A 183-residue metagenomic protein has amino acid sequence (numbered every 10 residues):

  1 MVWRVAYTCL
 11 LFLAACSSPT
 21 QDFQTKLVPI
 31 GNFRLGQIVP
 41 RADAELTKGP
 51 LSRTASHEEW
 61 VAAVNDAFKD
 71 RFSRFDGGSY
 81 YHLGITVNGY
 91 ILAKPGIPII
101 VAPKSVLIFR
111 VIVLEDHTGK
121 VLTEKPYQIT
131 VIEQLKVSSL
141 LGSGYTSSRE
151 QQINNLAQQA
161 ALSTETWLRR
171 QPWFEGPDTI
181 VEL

Functional and structural regions predicted by a protein language model:
M1-S17: Sec-dependent bacterial lipoprotein signal peptides
C16-A62, W173-L183: A structural "domain/chain start" motif
S17, L140-L183: C-terminal/domain-edge helix-coil "capping" segments
P50-E59, I97-I99, G142-Q151: Second-shell loop/turn segments in exported
R53-G78: N-terminal, post-signal-peptide region of Sec/Tat-exported proteins
N65, Y127-I132: A beta-strand/beta-hairpin structural motif
K69-S73, G77, L92, A161 (+1 more regions): Sec-exported extracytoplasmic/periplasmic mature domains
F75-T123, Q134-T146: Surface-exposed short loop/turn segments
